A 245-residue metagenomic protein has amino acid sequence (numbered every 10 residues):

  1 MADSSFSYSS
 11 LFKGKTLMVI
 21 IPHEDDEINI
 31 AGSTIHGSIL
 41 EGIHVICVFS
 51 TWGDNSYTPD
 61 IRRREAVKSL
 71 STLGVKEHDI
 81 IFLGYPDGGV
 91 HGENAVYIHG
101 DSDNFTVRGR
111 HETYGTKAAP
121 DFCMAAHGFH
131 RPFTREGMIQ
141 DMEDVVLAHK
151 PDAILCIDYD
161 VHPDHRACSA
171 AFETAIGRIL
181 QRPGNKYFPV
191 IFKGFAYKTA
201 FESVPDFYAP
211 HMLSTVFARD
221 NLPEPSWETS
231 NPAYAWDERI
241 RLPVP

Functional and structural regions predicted by a protein language model:
M1-V19, E41, V45, D60-E65 (+4 more regions): Metal-dependent de-N-acetylase/amidase catalytic core
I20-I39: Di-metal (Zn2+ and/or Mg2+/Mn2+) metal-binding site signature of metallo-dependent hydrolases with the MBL/beta-CASP
P22, S50-W52, A196: Cofactor-binding loop segments of dinucleotide-utilizing enzymes, especially the Rossmann-like FAD- and NAD(P)+-binding
D25, T51, A66, I80 (+2 more regions): Divalent metal-coordination and catalytic microenvironments
E27-I28, D54-P59, H162-P163: Acidic-and-aromatic substrate-binding clefts and catalytic sites of carbohydrate-active enzymes
C47-Y57, P86-E93: Active-site neighborhood of divalent metal-dependent phosphoester/pyrophosphate hydrolases
I80-L83, F192: General small-molecule cofactor/ligand-binding pocket signal
V96-S102: Aromatic- and acidic-residue-enriched segments that line the glycan-binding/catalytic groove of carbohydrate-active
